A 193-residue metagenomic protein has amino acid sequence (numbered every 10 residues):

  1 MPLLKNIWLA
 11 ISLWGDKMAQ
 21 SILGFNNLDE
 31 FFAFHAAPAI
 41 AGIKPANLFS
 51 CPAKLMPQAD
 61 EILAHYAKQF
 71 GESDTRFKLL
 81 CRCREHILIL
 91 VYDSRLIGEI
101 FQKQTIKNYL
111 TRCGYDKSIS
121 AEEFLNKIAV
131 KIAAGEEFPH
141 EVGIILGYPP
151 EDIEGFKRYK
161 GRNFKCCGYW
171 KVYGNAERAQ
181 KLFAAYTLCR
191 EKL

Functional and structural regions predicted by a protein language model:
P2-A53: Short, extreme N-terminal leader segments that mark the start of a protein/domain
H35-G42, F77-R82, V130-A134: Short, flexible, solvent-exposed loop/turn segments with mixed acidic/basic and small polar residues
K44-A46, E85-I87, P139-E141: Short, surface-exposed beta-edge/turn micro-motifs
P52-E61: Short, surface-exposed ligand-recognition loops at beta-strand->loop->(often short) alpha-helix junctions that present
D60-S120: A glycine-rich, hydrophobic loop/mini-helix early in the fold
C113-H140: Internal catalytic-core helix/loop-beta-alpha segment that presents or stabilizes conserved functional determinants
F138-K165: Hydrophobic/aromatic-rich, well-ordered segments within soluble, folded domains that form packed cores
Y169-L193: Long, compositionally biased
